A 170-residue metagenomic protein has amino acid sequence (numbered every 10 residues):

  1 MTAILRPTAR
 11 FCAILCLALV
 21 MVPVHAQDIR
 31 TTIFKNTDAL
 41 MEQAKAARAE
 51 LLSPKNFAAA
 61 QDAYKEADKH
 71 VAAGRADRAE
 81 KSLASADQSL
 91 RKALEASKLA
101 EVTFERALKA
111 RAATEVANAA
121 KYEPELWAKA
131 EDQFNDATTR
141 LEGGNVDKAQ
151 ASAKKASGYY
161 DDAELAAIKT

Functional and structural regions predicted by a protein language model:
T2-A13: Bacterial N-terminal signal peptides that target proteins for export
I4-L5, V22-T170: Long, charged/polar, soluble alpha-helical segments
C12-V20: Bacterial N-terminal signal peptides
